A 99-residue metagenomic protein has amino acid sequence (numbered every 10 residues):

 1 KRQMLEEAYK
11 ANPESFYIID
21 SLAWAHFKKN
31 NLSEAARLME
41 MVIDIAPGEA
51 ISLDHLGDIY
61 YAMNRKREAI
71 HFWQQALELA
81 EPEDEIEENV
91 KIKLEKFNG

Functional and structural regions predicted by a protein language model:
E7-K10, E40-D44, E78: Conserved structural position within tetratricopeptide repeats
I18, S52, I86-E87: TPR alpha-solenoid repeat register
S21, H55, N89-K93: Canonical tetratricopeptide repeat
K28, A62, K93-G99: Register position in tetratricopeptide repeats
